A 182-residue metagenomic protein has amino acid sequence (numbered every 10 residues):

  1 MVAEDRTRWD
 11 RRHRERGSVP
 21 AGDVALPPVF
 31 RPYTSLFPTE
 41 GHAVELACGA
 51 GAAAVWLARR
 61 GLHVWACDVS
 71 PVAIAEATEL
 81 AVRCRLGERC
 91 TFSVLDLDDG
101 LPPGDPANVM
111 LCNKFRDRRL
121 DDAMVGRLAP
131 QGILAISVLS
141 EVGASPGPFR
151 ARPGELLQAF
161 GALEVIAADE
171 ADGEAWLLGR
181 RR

Functional and structural regions predicted by a protein language model:
M1-F37: S-adenosyl-L-methionine
E40-G49: Conserved class I S-adenosyl-L-methionine
A50-L62: Conserved SAM-binding loop of SAM-dependent methyltransferases across substrates and taxa, primarily the Class I
S70-V72: Conserved SAM/SAH-binding beta-strand->alpha-helix loop
R85-L97: Conserved SAM-binding strand-loop segment of SAM-dependent methyltransferases
P102-V109: A short acidic, Gly/Pro-enriched loop at the edge of an enzyme's catalytic core that lines a small-molecule cofactor
R116-G126: A short, conserved alpha-helix within the catalytic core of class I
Q131-E141: Conserved beta-strand signature within the Rossmann-like core of class I S-adenosyl-L-methionine
